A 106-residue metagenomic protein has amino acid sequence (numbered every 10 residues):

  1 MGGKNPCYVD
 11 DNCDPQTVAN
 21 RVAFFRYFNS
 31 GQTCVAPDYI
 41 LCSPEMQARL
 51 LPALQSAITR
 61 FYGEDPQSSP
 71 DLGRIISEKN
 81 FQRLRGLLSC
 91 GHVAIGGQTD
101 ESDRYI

Functional and structural regions predicted by a protein language model:
M1-I106: ALDH superfamily catalytic-core signature
